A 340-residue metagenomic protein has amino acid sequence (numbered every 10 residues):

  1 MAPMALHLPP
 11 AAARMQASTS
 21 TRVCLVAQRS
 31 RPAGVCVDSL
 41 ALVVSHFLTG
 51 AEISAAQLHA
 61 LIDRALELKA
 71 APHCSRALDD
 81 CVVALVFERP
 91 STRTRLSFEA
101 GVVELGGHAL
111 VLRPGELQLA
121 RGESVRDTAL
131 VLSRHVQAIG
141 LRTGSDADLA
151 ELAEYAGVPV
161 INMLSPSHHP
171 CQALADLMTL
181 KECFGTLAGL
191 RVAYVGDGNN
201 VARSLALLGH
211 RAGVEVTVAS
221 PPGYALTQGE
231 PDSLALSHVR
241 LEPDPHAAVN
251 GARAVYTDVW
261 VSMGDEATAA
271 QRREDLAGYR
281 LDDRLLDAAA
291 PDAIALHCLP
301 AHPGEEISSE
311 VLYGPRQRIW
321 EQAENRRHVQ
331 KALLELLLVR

Functional and structural regions predicted by a protein language model:
A5, A13-C24, R29-R31: Low-acidity, Ser/Thr- and Arg-rich intrinsically disordered low-complexity segments
L40-L96, A100: Positively charged, low-complexity intrinsically disordered leader regions
F87-R134: Active-site cofactor/substrate anionic-group-binding motifs, chiefly glycine- and Lys/Arg-rich phosphate-binding loops
E88-A100, A188-A254: Glycine-rich phosphate/diphosphate-binding loop of Rossmann-like nucleotide-binding domains
L130, Q137-L208, H297: Anion-binding alpha/beta catalytic cores of soluble intermediary-metabolism enzymes, centered on
L234-E310: Rossmann-like adenosine-cofactor binding region
D292-A293, C298-R340: Adenosine-phosphate binding glycine-rich loop
